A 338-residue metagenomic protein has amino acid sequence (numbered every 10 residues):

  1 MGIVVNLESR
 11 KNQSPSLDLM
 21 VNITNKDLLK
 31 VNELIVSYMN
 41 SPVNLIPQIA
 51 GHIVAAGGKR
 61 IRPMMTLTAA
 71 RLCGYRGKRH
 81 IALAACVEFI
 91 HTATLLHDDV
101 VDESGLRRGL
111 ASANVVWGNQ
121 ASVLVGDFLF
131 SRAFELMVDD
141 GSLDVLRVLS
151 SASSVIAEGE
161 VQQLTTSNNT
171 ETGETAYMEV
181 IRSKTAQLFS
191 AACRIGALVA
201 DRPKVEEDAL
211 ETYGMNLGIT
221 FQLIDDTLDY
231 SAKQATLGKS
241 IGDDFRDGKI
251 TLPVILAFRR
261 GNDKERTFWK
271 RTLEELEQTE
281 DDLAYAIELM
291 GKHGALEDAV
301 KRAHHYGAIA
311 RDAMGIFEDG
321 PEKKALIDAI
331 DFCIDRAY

Functional and structural regions predicted by a protein language model:
M1-Y338: All-alpha prenyltransferase/terpene-synthase fold signal
